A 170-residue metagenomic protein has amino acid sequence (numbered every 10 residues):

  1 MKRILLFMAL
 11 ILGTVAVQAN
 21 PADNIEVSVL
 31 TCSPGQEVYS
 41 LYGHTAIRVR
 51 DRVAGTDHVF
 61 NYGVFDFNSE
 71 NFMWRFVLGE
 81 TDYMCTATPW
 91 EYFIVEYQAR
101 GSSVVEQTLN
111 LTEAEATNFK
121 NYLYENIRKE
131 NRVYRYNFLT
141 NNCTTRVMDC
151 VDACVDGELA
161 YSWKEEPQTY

Functional and structural regions predicted by a protein language model:
I4-G13: Sec-dependent N-terminal signal peptides
T14-V15, T144: Short alpha-helical patches at coil-to-helix transitions and adjacent helical residues in well-structured domains
A16-P21: Boundary at the C-terminal end of the N-terminal hydrophobic targeting segment
D23-S102: Glycine-rich catalytic cores of cysteine/serine-nucleophile enzymes that process amide/ester linkages in cell-envelope
G35-Q36, S102-N110, K129-F138: Second-shell loop/turn segments in exported
L111-Y124: A structural motif
Y124-Y170: Activation targets extended, charge/polar-rich intrinsically disordered C-terminal tails
